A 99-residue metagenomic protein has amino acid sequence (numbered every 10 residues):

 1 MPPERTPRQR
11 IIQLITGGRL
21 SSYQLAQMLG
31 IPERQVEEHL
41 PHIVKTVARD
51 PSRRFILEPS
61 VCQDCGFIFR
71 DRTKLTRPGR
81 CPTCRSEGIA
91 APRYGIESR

Functional and structural regions predicted by a protein language model:
M1-Q9, R70, R99: Short alpha-helical segments that sit at the start of domains
G17-Q24: Short capping segments at the starts of secondary-structure elements
Q27: Alpha-helical residues within the helix-turn-helix
P32-R54: Charge-enriched amphipathic alpha-helical scaffolds
R49-P59, F69-L75: Short, flexible, mixed-charge glycine/proline-rich loop motifs that serve as phosphate/nucleic-acid-contacting
V61-C65, C81-C84: Short cysteine-rich clusters marking metal-coordination/redox-active sites
I68, E87: Cys/His-rich metal-chelating microdomains
G88-R99: Short metal-binding segments enriched for Cys and/or His
